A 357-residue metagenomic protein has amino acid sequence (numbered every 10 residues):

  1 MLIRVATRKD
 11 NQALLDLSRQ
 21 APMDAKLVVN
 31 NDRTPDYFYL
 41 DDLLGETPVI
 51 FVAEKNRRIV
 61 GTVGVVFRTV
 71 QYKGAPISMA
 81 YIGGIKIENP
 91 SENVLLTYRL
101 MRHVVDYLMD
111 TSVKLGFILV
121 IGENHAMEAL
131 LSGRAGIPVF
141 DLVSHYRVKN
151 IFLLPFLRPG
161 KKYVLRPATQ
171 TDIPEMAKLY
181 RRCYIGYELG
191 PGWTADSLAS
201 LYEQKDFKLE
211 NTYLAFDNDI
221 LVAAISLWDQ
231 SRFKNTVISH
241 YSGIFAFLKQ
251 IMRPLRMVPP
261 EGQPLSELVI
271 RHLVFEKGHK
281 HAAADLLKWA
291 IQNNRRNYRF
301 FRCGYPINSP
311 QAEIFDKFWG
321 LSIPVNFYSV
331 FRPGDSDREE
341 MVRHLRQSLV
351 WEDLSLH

Functional and structural regions predicted by a protein language model:
M1-E54, I59, Y81, L154-D196 (+2 more regions): Short amphipathic alpha-helix that is part of the acyltransferase structural core
S18, G84-N89, Y180, V274: Short, histidine-centered active-site or binding-site loop motifs used for metal coordination, general acid-base
Y37-N56, G61, P138, Y202-L214 (+2 more regions): A short helix-loop-beta-strand connector motif used in the catalytic cores of GNAT acetyltransferases and, in some
G45, E54, I59-G84, E88 (+1 more regions): Conserved acyl-donor/pantetheine-binding loop and adjacent beta-alpha core of acyl/acetyltransferases and related
P48, D110-V113, E210, R295-F300: Short, high-confidence coil segments that cap the C-terminus of an alpha-helix and link into the following beta-strand
I87, E92-Y107, G278-Q292: Conserved acetyl-CoA-binding loop-helix of GNAT-fold acetyltransferases
S91, Y98-Y213: Contiguous mid-protein beta-loop-alpha structural module that forms a pocket-lining wall or clamp of enzyme active
L119-K161, D217, A223-H357: Active-site/acyl-donor-binding loops of N-acyltransferases
